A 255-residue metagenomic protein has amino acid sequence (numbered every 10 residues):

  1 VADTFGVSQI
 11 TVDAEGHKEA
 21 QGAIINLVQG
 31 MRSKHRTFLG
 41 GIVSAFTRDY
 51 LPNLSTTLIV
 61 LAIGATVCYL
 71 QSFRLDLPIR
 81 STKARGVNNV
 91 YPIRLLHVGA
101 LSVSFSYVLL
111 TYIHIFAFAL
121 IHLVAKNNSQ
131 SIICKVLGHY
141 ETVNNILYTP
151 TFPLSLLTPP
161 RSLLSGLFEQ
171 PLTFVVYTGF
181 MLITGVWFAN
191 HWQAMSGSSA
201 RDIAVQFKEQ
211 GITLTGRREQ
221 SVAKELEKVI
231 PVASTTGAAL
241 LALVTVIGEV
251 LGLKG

Functional and structural regions predicted by a protein language model:
V1-G255: Core subunits and conserved enzymes of cellular information-processing and envelope-translocation systems across
